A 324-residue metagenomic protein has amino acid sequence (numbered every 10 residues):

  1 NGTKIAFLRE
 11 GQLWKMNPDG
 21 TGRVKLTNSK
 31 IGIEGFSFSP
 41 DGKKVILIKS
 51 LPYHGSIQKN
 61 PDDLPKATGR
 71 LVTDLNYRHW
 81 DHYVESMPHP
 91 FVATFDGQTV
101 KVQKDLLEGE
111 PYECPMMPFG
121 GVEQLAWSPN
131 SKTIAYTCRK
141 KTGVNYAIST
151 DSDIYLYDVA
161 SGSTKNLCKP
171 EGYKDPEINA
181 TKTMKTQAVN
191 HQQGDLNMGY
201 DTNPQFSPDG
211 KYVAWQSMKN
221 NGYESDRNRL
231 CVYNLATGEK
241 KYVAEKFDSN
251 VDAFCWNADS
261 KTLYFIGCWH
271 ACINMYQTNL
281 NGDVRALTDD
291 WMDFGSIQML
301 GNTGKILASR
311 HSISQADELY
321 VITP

Functional and structural regions predicted by a protein language model:
N1, M16-G32, T94-G121, Y146-T150 (+5 more regions): Multi-bladed beta-propeller domains
N1, P40-D41, P129-N130, P208-D209 (+2 more regions): Residue-level detector of Asp-centered blade-edge/turn motifs that repeat once per structural unit in beta-propeller
G2-I5, V45-I46, I134, G210-V213 (+3 more regions): Hydrophobic beta-strand positions that form the internal "hydrophobic ladder" of WD40/Gbeta-like beta-propeller blades
L8-R9, H82-M87, N145-S152, G222-N228 (+2 more regions): Short, solvent-exposed loop/turn segments at conserved positions within beta-propeller repeat blades
G11-Q58: Hydrophobic or amphipathic alpha-helical targeting/insertion segments
S37, A126, Q205, C255 (+1 more regions): Conserved beta-strand position repeated across blades of beta-propeller domains
L47-G109, T137-K140, V144-Y155, M184-V189 (+2 more regions): Predominantly five- to eight-bladed beta-propeller fold
